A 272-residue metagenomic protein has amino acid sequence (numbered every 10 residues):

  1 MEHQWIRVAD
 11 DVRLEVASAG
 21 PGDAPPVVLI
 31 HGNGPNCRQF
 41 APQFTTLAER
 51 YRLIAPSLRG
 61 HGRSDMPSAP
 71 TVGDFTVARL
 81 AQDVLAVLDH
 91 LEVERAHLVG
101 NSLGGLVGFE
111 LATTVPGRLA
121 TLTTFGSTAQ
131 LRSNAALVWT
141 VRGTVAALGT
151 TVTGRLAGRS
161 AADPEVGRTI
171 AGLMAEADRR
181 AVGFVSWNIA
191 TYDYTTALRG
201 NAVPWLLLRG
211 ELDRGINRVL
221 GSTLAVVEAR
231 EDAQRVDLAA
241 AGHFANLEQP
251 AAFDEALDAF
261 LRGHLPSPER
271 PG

Functional and structural regions predicted by a protein language model:
A9, A17, P42-A48, I54-V99 (+1 more regions): Active-site loop/oxyanion-hole signature of alpha/beta-hydrolase fold enzymes
A24-G32: Short beta-strand element of the alpha/beta-hydrolase
G32-P35, S102: Active-site glycine-rich loops that stabilize anionic/oxyanionic intermediates across multiple enzyme folds
G100, G104, G108: Gly/Ala-rich beta-loop-alpha elbow adjacent to hydrolase catalytic centers
F109, T113-T114, L119-L148: Flexible "cap/lid" loop of the alpha/beta hydrolase fold
S133-N134, A147-A202: Conserved alpha/beta-hydrolase catalytic His-Asp/Glu region
W205-A241, L247: Conserved loop-alpha-helix segment in the C-terminal half of the alpha/beta-hydrolase fold that carries the catalytic
E231-G272: Catalytic active-site module of serine/aspartate enzymes centered on a nucleophile-bearing elbow/loop
